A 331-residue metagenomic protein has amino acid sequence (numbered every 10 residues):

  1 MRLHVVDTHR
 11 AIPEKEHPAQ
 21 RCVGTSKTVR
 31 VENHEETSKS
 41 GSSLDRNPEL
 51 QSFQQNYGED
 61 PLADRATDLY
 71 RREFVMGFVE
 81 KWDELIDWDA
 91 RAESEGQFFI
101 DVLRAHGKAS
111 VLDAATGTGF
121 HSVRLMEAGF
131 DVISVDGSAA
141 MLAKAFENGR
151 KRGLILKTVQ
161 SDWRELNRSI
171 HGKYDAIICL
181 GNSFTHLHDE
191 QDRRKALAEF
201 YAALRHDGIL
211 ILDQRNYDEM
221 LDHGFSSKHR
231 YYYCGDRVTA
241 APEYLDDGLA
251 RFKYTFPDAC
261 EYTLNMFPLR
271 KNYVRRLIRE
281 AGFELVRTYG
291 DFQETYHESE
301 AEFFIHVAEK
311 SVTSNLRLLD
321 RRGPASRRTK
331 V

Functional and structural regions predicted by a protein language model:
N47-H106: Conserved class I S-adenosyl-L-methionine
K108-A115: Conserved class I S-adenosyl-L-methionine
F120-L166: Class I SAM-dependent methyltransferase SAM/SAH-binding core
R168-A176: A short acidic, Gly/Pro-enriched loop at the edge of an enzyme's catalytic core that lines a small-molecule cofactor
D175-Q191: A short SAM/SAH-binding and catalytic strip from SAM-dependent methyltransferases
R194-H206: A short glycine-rich, Lys/Arg-flanked "PGG" loop and its adjoining helix->strand segment in the class I
I209-L277: SAM-dependent methyltransferase
Y273-V331: C-terminal lobe and adjacent flexible extensions of AdoMet/dcAdoMet transferase-like proteins
